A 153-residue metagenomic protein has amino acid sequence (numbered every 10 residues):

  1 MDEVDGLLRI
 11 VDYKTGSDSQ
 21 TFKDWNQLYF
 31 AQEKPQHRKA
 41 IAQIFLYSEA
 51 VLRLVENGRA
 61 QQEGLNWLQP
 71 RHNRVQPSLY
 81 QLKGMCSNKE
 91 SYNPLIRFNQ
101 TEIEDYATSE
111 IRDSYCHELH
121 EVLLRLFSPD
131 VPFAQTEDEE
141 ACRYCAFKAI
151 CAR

Functional and structural regions predicted by a protein language model:
M1-R153: Structural signature of nuclease core domains in nucleic-acid processing machines
